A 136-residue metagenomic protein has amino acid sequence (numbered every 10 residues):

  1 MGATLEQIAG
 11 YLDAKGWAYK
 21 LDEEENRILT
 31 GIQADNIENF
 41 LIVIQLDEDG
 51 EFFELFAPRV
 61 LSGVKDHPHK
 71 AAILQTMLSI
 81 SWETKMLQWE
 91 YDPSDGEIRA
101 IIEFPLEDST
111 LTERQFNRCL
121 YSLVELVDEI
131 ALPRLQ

Functional and structural regions predicted by a protein language model:
M1-K20: Amphipathic alpha-helical segments
K15-R59: Ser/Thr-rich, low-complexity intrinsically disordered terminal regions
F56-E97: Short, internal acidic amphipathic alpha-helical interface segments that mediate docking to partner proteins
V60-G63, E103-S109: A short interface-forming secondary-structure element
E97-E103: Residues forming anionic-ligand binding surfaces in small-molecule and nucleic-acid pockets of primarily soluble enzymes
E107-C119: A short acidic/glycine-rich loop-to-helix N-cap element
R118-V127: Glycine-rich, aromatic-bearing surface loops/beta-hairpins
L126-Q136: Flexible helix-coil linker/hinge segments at domain or subdomain boundaries
